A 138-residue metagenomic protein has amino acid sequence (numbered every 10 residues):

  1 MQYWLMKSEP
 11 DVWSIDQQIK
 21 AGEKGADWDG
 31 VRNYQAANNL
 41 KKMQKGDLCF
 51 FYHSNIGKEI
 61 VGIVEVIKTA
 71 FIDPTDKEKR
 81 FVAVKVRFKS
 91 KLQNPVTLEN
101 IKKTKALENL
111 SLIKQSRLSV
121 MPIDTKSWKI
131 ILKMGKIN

Functional and structural regions predicted by a protein language model:
M1-M43, I137-N138: Compositionally biased, charged N-terminal/linker segments
D11-W13, Q93, W128-I130: Short, acidic Gly/Pro/Ser/Thr-rich loop/turn segments
S14-D16, K58-I60, P74: Short acidic/glycine-rich loop or secondary-structure boundary segments that cap or lie
Q17, P95-I101, L132-M134: Short, charged, solvent-exposed linker or helix-capping segments at domain edges/interfaces that act as flexible hinges
G46-D47: Loop/turn positions that initiate beta-strands
Y52-K58: Short, charged beta-turn/beta-strand-edge "cap" motif at the junction between a beta-strand and an adjacent loop
G62-M121: Aromatic- and Lys/Arg-enriched surface recognition patch
I123-N138: Charged phosphate-binding loop/patch that engages nucleotide di/tri-phosphates or the phosphate backbone of nucleic
